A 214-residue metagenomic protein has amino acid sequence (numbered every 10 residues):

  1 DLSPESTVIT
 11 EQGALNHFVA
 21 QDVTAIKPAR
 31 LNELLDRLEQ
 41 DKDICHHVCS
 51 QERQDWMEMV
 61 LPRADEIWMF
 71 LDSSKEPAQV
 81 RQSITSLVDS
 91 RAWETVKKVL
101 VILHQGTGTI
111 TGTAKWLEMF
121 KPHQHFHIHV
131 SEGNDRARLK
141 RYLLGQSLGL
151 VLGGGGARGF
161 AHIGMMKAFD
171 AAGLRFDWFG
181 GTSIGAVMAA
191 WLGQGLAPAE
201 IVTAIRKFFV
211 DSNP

Functional and structural regions predicted by a protein language model:
D1-D22, L139, I184-G185: Walker A/P-loop phosphate-binding motif and the immediately C-terminal alpha-helix
T7, I44-H46, S147-G149: Residue-level preference for the first positions of well-ordered beta-strands
I9, V99-L103, W178-G180: Short internal beta-strands
E11-P28, E33, D43, Q79: TRAFAC-class small GTPase G-domain
A14-F18, G108, V130-R138: A short acidic, often aromatic-flanked loop/helix-cap motif at beta-alpha or helix-coil junctions that lines enzyme
L31-L35, Q40-D41, C45-S131: Conserved catalytic-core segment of NTP-binding enzymes
P122-S147: Extreme N-terminal, non-catalytic leader segments that precede Walker-type/kinase nucleotide-binding cores
G149-V151, G156-P214: Patatin-like phospholipase
